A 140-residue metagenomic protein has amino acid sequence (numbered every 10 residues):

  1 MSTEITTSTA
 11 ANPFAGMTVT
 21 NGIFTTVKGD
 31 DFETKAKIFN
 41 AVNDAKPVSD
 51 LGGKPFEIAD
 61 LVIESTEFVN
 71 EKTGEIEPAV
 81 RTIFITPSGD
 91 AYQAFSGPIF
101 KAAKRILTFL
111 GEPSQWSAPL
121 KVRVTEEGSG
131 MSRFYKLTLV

Functional and structural regions predicted by a protein language model:
S2-S88, S129-G130, T138-V140: OB-fold ssDNA-binding interfaces and closely related basic DNA-contact patches used across DNA replication/repair
V27-D30, Y92-F95, L110: N-terminal start-of-chain detector that recognizes signal peptides and the immediate post-cleavage beginning
Y92-K104: GIY-YIG-like beta-to-alpha core
K101-R123: Short nucleic-acid-contacting surface segments enriched for D/E, G, S/T with interspersed K/R
E112, V122-V140: Short, charged beta-turn/beta-strand-edge "cap" motif at the junction between a beta-strand and an adjacent loop
